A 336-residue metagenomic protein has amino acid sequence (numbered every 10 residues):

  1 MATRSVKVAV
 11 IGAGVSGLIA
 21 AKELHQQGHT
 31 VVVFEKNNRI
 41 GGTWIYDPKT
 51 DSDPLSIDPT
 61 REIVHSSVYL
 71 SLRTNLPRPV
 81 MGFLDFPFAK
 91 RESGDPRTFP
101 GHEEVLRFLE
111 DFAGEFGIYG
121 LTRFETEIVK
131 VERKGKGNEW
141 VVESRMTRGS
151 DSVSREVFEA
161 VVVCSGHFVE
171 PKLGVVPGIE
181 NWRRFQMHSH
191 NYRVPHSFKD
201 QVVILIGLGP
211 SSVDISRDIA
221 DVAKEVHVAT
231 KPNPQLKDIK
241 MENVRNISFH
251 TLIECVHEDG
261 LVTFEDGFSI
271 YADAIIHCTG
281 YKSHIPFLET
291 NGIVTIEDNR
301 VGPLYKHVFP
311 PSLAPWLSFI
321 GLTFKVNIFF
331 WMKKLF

Functional and structural regions predicted by a protein language model:
A2-V33, S212-I219: N-terminal Rossmann-like FAD-binding beta1-loop-alpha1 element of flavoenzymes
A9-I11, H25-D51, P59, V222-K237: Glycine-rich FAD pyrophosphate-binding loop
A13, S165-G166, T279-G280: Glycine-rich, N-terminal phosphate-binding loop of Rossmann-like dinucleotide-binding domains
H29, K36-D111, E289, G302-S318 (+1 more regions): Glycine-rich active-site loop/strand segments that organize a redox cofactor
F88-R91, G101-F108, G114, S154 (+5 more regions): Glycine-rich dinucleotide-binding loop and its adjacent helix/turn
G137, E156, R217-R300, L313 (+1 more regions): A Rossmann-like FAD-binding core segment of flavoenzymes
F319-L335: A conserved FAD-binding loop/helix module that cradles the flavin
